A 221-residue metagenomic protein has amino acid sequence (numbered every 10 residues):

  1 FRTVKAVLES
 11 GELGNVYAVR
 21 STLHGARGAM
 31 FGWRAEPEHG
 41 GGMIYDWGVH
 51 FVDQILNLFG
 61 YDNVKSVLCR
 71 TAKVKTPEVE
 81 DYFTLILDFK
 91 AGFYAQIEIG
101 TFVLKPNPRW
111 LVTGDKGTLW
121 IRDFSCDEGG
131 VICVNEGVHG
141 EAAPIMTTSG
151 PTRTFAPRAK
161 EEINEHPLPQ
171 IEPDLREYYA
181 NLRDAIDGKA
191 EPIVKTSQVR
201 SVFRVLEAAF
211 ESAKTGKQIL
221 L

Functional and structural regions predicted by a protein language model:
F1-T76, G216: Predominantly a Rossmann-like dinucleotide-binding segment in NAD(P)-dependent oxidoreductases
T3-A6, Q54, T84, N181 (+1 more regions): Alpha-helical elements of Rossmann-like donor-binding domains used by nucleotide-donor carbohydrate transfer enzymes
V49, E98-P106: Glycine-rich phosphate/pyrophosphate-binding beta-alpha loops
E78-F83: A short, glycine/Asx- and small/polar-enriched loop/turn that sits immediately N-terminal to a beta-strand
L85-G92, V112-G114: Active-site beta-strand termini and strand-to-loop segments that position acidic
L111, K116-S197: C-terminal glycine/acidic-rich active-site capping loop/insertion
Q170, D174-Y178, L206-T215: Stable alpha-helical structural segments in soluble proteins, enriched in small hydrophobic residues
K217-L221: Terminal low-complexity tails and localization/encapsulation signals of metabolic enzymes
